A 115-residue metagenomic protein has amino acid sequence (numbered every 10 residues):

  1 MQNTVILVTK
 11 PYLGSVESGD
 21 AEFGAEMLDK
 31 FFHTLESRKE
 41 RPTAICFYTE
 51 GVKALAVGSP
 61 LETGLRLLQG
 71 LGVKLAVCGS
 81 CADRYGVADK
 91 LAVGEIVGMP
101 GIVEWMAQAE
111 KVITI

Functional and structural regions predicted by a protein language model:
N3, L7-R41, G58: Conserved mixed alpha/beta catalytic, RNA-binding, or beta-rich assembly cores of soluble enzyme, regulatory
P11-S15, V52-K53, D83: A short, flexible beta-alpha/helix-coil linker loop
F32, E62-R66, V103: Short amphipathic alpha-helical segments and helix-helix/interface helices
P42-T49, K74-S80: Short internal beta-strands
A44-C46, G51-L61: N-terminal beta-loop-helix "entrance" segment that forms/cooperates in small-molecule cofactor or anionic ligand
L61-V87: A glycine-rich helix N-cap at a beta->alpha junction
R84-I115: C-terminal structural segments of small proteins and small subunits
